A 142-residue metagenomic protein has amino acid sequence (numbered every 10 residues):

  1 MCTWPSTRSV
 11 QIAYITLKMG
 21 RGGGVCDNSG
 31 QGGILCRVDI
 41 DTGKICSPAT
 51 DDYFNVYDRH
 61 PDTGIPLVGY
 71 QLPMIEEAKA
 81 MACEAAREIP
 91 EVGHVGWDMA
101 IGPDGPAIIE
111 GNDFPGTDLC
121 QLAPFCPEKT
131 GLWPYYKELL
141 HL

Functional and structural regions predicted by a protein language model:
M1-T50: Phosphate-binding site of ATP-dependent enzymes
G20, Y53, P115-G116: A short acidic/small-residue loop/turn micro-motif
G23, C83-R87: Intrinsically disordered, low-complexity segments enriched in polar/charged residues with Gly/Pro, especially when
V38-L67, M74, A78, A82-E84: Intrinsically disordered, low-complexity Ser/Thr/Pro/Gly-rich regulatory segments
D58-E77, R87-V92, I101-L142: C-terminal active-site "lid" helix and adjoining low-complexity regulatory extension at the edge of ATP-using catalytic
W97-M99: Hydrophobic residue at the +6 position relative to the catalytic HRD Asp in the kinase catalytic loop
